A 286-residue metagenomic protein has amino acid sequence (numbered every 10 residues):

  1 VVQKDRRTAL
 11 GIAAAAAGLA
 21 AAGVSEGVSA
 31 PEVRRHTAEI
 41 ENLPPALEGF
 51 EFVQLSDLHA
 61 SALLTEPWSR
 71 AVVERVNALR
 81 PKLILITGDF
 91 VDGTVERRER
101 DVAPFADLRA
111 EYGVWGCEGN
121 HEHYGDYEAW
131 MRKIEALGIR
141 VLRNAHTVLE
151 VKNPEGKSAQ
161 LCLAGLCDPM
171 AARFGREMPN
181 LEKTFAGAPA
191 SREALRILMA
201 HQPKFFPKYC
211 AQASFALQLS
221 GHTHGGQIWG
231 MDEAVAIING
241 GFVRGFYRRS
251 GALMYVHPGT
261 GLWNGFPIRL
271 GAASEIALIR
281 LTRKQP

Functional and structural regions predicted by a protein language model:
V2-A15: N-terminal secretory signal peptides and thylakoid transit peptides that target proteins across membranes
G11, A21-F50, L63-P67, E74: C-terminal segment of N-terminal export signals and the immediately downstream linker at the start of the mature
A16-A20: Hydrophobic core of alpha-helical transmembrane segments in multi-pass integral membrane proteins
L43-P286: Soluble catalytic domains of enzymes that build or remodel membrane lipids, polysaccharides, and related
